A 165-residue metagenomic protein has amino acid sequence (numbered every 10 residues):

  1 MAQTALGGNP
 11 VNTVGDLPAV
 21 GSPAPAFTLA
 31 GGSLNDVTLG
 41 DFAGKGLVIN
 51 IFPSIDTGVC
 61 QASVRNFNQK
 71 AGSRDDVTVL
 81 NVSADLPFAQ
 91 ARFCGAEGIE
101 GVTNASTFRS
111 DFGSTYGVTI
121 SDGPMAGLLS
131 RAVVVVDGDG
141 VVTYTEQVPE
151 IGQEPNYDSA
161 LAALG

Functional and structural regions predicted by a protein language model:
M1-G165: Chalcogenol-based redox active-site neighborhoods
